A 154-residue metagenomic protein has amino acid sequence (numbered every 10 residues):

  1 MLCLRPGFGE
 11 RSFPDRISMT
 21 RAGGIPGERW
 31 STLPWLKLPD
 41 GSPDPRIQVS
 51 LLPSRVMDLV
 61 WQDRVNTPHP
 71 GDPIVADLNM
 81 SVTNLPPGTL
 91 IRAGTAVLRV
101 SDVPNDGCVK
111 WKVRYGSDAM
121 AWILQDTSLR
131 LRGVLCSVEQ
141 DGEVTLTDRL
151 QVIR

Functional and structural regions predicted by a protein language model:
M1-A93, V97, D102-P104, V109 (+3 more regions): Electropositive, beta-rich accessory/interaction domains or terminal extensions that provide binding surfaces
I74, V134-C136: A generic structural motif
V100-G133: Flexible glycine-rich active-site/ligand-binding loops centered on an Asp-His dyad
S137, D141-G142: Mixed-charge, glycine-accented linear interaction segment located at domain edges/termini
